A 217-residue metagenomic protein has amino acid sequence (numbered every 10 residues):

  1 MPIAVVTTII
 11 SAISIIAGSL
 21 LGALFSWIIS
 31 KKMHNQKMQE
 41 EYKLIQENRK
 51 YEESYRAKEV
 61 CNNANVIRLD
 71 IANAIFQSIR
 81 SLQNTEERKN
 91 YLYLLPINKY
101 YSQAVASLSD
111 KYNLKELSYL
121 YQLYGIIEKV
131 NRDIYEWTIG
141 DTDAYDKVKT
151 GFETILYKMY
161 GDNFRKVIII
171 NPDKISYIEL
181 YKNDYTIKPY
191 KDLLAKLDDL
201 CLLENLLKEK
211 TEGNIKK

Functional and structural regions predicted by a protein language model:
M1-N48: Membrane-embedded hydrophobic alpha-helical segments
A4, S11-A12, A17, A23 (+6 more regions): A sequence-composition feature that detects small, non-aromatic residues
Q36-Y91: Amphipathic, membrane-active segments
R68-K216: Interfacial alpha-helical end/capping and short helix-turn segments at domain and membrane boundaries
